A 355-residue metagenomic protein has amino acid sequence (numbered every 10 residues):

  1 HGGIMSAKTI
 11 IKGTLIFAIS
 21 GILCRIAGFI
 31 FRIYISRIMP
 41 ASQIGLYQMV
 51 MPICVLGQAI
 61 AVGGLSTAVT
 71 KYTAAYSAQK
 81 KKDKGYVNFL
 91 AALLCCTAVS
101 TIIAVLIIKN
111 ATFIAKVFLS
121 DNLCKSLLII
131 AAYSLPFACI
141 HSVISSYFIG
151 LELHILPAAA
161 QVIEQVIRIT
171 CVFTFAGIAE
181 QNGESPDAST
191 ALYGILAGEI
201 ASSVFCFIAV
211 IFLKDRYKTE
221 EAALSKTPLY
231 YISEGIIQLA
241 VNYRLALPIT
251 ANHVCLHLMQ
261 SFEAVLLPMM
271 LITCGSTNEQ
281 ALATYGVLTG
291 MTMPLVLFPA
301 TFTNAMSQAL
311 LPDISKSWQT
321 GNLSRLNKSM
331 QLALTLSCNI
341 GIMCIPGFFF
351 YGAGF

Functional and structural regions predicted by a protein language model:
H1-A27, D83, V87, K226-H253 (+2 more regions): N-terminal membrane topogenesis motif
T9-T70, A104, S134-L135, P248-M269: Signature of the first transmembrane helix
I35-L56, K125, E184, A188-L192 (+3 more regions): Interfacial/gating helices of multi-pass transporter permease domains
G63-A78, V296-N322: Helix-loop junctions and terminal segments of transmembrane helices in multi-pass membrane transport/translocation
I102-N122, M343-F355: Short membrane-interface helical motifs at transmembrane helix boundaries in multi-pass membrane transporters
V105, S120-I144: Alpha-helical transmembrane segments of multi-pass membrane proteins
F137-A160: Membrane-interface junctions at transmembrane-helix termini in multi-pass inner-membrane proteins
A159-T174, N182-K218: Hydrophobic alpha-helical transmembrane segments
